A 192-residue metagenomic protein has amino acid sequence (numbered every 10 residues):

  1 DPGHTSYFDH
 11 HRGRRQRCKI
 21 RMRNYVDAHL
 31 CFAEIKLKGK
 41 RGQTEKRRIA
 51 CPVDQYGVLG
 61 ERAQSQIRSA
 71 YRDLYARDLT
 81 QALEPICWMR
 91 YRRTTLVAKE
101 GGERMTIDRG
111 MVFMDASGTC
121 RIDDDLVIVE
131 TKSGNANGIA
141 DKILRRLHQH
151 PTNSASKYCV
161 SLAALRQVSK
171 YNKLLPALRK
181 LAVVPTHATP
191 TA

Functional and structural regions predicted by a protein language model:
D1-A192: Phosphate-end processing signature that detects enzymes handling 5′-triphosphorylated RNA and polyphosphate
